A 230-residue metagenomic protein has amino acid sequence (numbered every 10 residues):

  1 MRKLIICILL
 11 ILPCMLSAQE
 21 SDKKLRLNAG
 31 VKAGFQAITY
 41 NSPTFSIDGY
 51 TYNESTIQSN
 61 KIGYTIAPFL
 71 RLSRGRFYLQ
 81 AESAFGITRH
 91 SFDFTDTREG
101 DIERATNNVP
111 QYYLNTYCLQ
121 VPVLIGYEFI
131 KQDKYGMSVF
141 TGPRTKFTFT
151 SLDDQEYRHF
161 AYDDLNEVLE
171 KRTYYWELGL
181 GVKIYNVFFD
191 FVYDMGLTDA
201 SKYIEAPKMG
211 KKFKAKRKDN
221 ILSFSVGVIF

Functional and structural regions predicted by a protein language model:
M1-N28, K32, L222-F230: Bacterial Sec-dependent N-terminal signal peptides
L4, K23-A29, G75-A81, L119 (+4 more regions): Outer-envelope beta-barrel architecture signal
Q19-A67, I229: Short glycine/proline- and aromatic-enriched beta-strand/turn motifs that initiate or cap beta-hairpins
A29-A33, A81-S83, V123, V139-P143 (+3 more regions): Membrane-embedded beta-strand positions of outer-membrane beta-barrel proteins
F35-T39, R74-R76, F85-R89, F129 (+4 more regions): Transmembrane beta-strands of outer-membrane beta-barrel pores
I38-K61, T88-C118, K146-E177, L197-S223: Extracellular/periplasm-exposed beta-strand and loop segments of Gram-negative cell-envelope proteins, dominated by
F69-S73, L124-E128, G179-K183, D190 (+1 more regions): Transmembrane beta-barrel domains of outer membrane proteins
Y112-E128, Q132-L152: Structural signature of Gram-negative outer-membrane beta-barrels, strongest in the C-terminal barrel of TonB-dependent
